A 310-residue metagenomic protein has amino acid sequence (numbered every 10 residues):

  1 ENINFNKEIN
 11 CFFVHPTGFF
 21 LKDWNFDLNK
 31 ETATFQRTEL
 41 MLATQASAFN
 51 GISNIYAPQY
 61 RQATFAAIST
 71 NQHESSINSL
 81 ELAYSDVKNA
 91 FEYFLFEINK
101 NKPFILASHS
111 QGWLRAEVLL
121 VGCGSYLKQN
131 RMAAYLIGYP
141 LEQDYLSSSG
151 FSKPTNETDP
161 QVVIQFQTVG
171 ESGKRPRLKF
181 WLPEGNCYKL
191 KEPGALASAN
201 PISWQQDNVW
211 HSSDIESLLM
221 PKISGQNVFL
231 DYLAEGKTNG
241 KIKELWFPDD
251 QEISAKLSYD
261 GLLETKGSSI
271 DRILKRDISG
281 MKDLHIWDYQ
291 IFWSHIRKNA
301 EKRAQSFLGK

Functional and structural regions predicted by a protein language model:
E1, F26-L28, L262-E264: Cys-dependent protein tyrosine phosphatase-like superfamily
E1-N2, K7, F35: Basic, amphipathic N-terminal segments that precede the first structured/catalytic domain
K7-I9, G51-I55, K100-P103, Q129-A133: Loop/turn elements at helix/coil->beta-strand transitions in domains of secreted/extracellular proteins
N10-V14, Y56-Q59, I105-L106, A133-L136 (+1 more regions): Structural recognition of the beta-strand scaffold that forms the well-ordered cores of secreted hydrolase catalytic
H15-K102, G267-K310: Active-site catalytic motif of lipid deacylating hydrolases and related acyltransferases
F19, A63, G112, Y139-E142 (+1 more regions): Surface-exposed, flexible loop/turn segments at secondary-structure boundaries
S85-N101, V121-R272, D283-H285, Q290 (+2 more regions): Surface cap/lid and interfacial helix-loop subdomains adjacent to catalytic sites that gate substrate access
A107-G112, A116: Gly/Ala-rich beta-loop-alpha elbow adjacent to hydrolase catalytic centers
